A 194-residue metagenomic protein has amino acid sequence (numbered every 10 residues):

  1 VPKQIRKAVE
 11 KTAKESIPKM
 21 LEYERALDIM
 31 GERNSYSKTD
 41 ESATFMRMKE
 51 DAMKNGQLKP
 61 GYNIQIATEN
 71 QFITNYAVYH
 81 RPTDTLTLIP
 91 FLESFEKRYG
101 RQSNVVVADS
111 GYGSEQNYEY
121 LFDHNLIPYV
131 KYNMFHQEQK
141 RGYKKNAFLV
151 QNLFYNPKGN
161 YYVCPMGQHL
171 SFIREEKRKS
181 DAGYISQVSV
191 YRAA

Functional and structural regions predicted by a protein language model:
V1-A194: Anion-binding and metal-coordination hotspots
